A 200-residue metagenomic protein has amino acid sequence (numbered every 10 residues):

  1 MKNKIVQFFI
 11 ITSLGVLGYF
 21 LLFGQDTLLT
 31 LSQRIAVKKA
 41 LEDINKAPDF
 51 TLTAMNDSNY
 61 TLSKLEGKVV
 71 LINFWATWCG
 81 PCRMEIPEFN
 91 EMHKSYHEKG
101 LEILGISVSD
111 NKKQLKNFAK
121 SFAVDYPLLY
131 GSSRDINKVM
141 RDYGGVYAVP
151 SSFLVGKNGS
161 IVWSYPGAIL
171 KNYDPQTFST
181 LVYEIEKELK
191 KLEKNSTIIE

Functional and structural regions predicted by a protein language model:
M1-D49, N195-E200: N-terminal targeting signals for export/organelle localization
D49-V70: A short beta-strand-turn-helix
T53, S63, W75, L104-I106: Surface-exposed loop and edge beta-strand positions of immunoglobulin-like domains
L65-K68, E98, V124-D125: Active-site acidic short loop of glycosyltransferases
K68-V70, F74-W78, A148: Short pre-active-site segment immediately N-terminal to redox-active cysteine/selenocysteine motifs in thiol-based
R83-A123, S133-M140: Structural microenvironment flanking redox-active thiols in thiol-disulfide oxidoreductases
S121-V124, G131-E188: Thiol/disulfide oxidoreductase modules built on the thioredoxin-like
